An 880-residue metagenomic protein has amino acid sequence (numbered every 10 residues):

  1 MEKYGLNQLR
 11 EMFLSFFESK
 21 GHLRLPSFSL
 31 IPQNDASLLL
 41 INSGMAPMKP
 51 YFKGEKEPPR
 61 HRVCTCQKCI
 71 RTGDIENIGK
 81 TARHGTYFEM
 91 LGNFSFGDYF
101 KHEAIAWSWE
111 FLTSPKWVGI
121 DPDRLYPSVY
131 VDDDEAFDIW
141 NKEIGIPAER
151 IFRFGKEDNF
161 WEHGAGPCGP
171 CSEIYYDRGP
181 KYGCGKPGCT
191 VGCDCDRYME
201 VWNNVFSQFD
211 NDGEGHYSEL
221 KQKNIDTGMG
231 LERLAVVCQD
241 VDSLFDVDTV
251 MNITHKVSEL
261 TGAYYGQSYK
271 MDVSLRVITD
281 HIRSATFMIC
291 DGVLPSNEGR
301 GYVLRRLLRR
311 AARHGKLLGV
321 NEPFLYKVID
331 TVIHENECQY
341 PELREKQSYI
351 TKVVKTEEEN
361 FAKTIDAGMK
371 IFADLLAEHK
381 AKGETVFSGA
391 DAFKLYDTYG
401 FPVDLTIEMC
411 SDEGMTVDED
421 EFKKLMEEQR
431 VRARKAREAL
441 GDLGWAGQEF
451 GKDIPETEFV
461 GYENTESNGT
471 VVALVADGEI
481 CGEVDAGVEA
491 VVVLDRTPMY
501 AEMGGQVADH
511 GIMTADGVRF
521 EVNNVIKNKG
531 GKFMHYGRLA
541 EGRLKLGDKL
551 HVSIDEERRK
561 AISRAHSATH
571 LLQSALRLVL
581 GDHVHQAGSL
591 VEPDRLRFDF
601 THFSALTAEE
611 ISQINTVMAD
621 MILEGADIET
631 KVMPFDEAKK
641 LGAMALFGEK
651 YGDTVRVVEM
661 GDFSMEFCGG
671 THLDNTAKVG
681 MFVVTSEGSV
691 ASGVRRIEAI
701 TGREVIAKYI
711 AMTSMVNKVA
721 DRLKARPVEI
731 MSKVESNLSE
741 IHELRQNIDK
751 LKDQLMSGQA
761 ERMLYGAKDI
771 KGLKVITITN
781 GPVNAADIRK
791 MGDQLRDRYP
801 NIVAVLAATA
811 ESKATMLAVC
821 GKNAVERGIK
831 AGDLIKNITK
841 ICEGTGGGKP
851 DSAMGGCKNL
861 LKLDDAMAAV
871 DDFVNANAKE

Functional and structural regions predicted by a protein language model:
M1-E880: A glycine- and charged-residue-rich anion-binding loop/surface
